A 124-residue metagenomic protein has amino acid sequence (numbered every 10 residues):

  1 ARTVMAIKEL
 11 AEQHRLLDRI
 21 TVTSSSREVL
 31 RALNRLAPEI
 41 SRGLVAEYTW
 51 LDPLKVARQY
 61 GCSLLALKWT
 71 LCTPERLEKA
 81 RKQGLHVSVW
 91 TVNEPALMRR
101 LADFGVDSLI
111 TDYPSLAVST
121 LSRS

Functional and structural regions predicted by a protein language model:
A1-S124: Short loop-to-alpha-helix "cap/lid" segments that border enzyme active sites across diverse enzyme classes
